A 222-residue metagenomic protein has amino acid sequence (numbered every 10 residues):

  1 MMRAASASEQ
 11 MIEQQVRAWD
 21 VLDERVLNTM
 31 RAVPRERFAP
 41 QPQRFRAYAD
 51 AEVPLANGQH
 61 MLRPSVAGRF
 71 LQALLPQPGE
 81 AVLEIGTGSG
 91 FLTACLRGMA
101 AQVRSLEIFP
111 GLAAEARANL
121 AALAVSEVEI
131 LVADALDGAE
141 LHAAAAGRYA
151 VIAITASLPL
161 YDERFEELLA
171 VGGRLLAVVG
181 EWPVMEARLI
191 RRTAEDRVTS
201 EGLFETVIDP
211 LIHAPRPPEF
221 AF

Functional and structural regions predicted by a protein language model:
M1-L83, F91-C95, M99, L112-A122 (+3 more regions): Class I SAM-dependent transferase core
L75-V198: Conserved nucleotide-cofactor-binding alpha/beta core module
F222: Catalytic, metal-anchored helix/loop core of enzyme active sites in primary metabolism
